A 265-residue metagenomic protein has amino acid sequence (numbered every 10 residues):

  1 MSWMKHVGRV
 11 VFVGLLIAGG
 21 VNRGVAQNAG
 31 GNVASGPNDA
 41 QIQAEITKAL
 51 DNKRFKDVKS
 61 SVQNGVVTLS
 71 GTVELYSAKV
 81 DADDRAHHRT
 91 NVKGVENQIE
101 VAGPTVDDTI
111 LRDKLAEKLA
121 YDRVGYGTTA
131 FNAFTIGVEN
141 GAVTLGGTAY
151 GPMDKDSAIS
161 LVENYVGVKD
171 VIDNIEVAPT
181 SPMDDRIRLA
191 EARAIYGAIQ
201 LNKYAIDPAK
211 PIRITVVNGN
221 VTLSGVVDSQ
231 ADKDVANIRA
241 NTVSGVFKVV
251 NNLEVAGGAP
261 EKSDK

Functional and structural regions predicted by a protein language model:
S2-K265: N-terminal targeting leaders
